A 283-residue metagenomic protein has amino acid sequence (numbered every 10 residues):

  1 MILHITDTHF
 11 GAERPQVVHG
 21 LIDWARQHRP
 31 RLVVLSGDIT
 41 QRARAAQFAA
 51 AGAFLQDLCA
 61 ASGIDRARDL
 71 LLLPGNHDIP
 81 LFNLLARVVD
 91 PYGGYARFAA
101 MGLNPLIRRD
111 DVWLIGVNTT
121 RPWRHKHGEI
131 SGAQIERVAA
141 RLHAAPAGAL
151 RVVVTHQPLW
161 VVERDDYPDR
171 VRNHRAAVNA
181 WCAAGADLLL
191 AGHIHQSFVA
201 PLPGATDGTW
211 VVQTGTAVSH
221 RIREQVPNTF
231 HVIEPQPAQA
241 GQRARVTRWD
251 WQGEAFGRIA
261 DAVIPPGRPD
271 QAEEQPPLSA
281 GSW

Functional and structural regions predicted by a protein language model:
M1-L58, G63, R137, A147: N-terminal active-site segment of His-dependent metallophosphoesterases
H4-T6, L32-D38, D69-N76, N118 (+3 more regions): Active-site neighborhood of phospho(di)ester-bond hydrolases with catalytic His/Asp-centered motifs
G11-R14, T40-A45, L72-L84, P122-H125 (+3 more regions): Active-site environment of divalent metal-dependent phosphoester hydrolases
R29-P30, A67, P146-L150, G241-R243: A general structural motif
A50-R137, A145, A180-C182, A205 (+1 more regions): Extended active-site neighborhood of metal-dependent phosphoesterases/phosphodiesterases
A147-E163: Short acidic, glycine-rich surface-loop motifs adjacent to enzyme active sites
D166-Q239: Conserved beta-sheet core of the metallophosphoesterase superfamily
P235-W283: A short C-terminal boundary segment appended to hydrolase-like catalytic domains
